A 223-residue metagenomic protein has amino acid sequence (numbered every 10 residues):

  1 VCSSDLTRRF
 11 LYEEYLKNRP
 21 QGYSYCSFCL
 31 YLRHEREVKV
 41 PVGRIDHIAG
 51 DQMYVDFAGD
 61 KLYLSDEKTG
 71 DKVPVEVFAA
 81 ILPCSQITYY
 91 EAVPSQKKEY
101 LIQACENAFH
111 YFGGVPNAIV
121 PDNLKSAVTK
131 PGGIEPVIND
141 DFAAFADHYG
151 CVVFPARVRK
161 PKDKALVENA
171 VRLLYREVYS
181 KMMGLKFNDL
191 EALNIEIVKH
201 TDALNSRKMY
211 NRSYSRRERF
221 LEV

Functional and structural regions predicted by a protein language model:
C2-S3: Short, small-residue-biased leader/transition segments that mark boundaries at the very start of proteins
L16-S27: Short, basic interhelical loop/turn and adjoining N-cap of the next helix at nucleic-acid- or acidic-partner-contacting
C26-S65, P131, D140, Y214-V223: Basic, flexible linker segments flanking DNA-binding modules in nucleic acid-interacting mobile-element proteins
K72-Q86, V120, F145: Short conserved beta-strand segments at catalytic cores or DNA/RNA-binding microdomains of nucleic-acid binding
Y90-G114: Active-site beta-loop-alpha junctions of metal-dependent nucleic acid enzymes, especially the RNase H-like/DDE
G114-I134: Acidic/histidine-rich, metal-coordinating catalytic segments
P121, G132-G133, V153-R176, L193: RNase H-like two-metal-ion nuclease catalytic core shared by retroviral integrases and related mobile-element nucleases
V171-V223: Active-site-proximal acidic segments at structured loop/helix or strand boundaries that coordinate catalytic metals
